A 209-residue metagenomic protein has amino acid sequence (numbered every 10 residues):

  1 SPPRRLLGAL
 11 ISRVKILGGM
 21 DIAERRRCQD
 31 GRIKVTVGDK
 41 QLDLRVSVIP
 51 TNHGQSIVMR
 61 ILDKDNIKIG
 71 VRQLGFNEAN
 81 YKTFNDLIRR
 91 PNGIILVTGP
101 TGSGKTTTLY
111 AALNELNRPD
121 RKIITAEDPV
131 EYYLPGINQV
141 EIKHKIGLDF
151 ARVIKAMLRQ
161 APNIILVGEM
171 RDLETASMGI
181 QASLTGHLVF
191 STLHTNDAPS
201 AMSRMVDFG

Functional and structural regions predicted by a protein language model:
S1-G209: Short, flexible helix-loop junctions that flank or precede catalytic/ligand sites
